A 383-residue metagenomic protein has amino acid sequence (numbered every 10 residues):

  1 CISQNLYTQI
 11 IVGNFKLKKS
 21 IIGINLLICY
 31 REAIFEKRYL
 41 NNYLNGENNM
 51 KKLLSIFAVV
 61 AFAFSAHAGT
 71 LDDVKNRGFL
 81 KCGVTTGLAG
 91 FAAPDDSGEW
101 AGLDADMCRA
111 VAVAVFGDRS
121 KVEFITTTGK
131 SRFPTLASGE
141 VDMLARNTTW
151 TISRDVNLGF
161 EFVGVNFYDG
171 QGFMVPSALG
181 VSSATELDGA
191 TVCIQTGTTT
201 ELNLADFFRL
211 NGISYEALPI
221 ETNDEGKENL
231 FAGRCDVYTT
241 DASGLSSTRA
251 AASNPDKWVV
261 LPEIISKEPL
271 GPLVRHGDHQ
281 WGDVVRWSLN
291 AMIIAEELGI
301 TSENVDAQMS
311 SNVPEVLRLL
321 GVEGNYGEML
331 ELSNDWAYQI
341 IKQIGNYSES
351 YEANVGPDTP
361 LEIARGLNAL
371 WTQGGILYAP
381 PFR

Functional and structural regions predicted by a protein language model:
N14-L17, I24-N49: Short, Lys/Arg-enriched N-terminal segments with co-localized hydrophobic residues within the first ~10-30 amino acids
N49, F62-A68: Sec/Tat signal peptide C-region and signal peptidase I cleavage site
M50-V59: Sec-dependent signal peptide recognition, specifically the positively charged N-region followed immediately by
K75-A145, L332, Q343, Y347 (+2 more regions): Extracytoplasmic small-molecule ligand-binding "clamshell" domains of the periplasmic binding protein/Venus flytrap
K81-G90, W100-V115, T149, D169-E225: Bilobed "Venus flytrap"/periplasmic-binding protein-like clamshell domains and structurally analogous long
D106-R109, V113-V115, A178-V181, T185 (+6 more regions): Extended ligand-binding regions for polar small-molecule ligands
R109, V113, G117-E186, A242-I265 (+2 more regions): Acidic, polar ligand-binding/catalytic clefts
S120-T128, I213-N223, N229: Short beta-strand-to-loop elements that line the ligand-binding cleft of bilobed periplasmic-binding protein-like
